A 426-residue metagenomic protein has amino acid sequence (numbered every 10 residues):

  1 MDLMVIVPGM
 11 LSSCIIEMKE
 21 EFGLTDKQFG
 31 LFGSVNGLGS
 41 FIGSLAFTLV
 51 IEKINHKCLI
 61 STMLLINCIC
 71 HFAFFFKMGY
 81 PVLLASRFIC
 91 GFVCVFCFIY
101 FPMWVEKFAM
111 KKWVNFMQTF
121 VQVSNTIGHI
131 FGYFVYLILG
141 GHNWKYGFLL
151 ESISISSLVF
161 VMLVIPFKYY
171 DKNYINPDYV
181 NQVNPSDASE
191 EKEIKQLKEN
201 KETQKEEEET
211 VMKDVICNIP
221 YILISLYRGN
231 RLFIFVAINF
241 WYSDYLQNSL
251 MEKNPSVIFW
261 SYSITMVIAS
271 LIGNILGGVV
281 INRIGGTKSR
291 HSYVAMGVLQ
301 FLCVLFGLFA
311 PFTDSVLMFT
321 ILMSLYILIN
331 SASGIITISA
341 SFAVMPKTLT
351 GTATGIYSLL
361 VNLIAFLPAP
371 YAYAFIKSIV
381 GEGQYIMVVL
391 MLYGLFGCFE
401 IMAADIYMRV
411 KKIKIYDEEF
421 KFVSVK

Functional and structural regions predicted by a protein language model:
M1-L24, I238-S243: Extracytoplasmic
G9, N36-L45, V95, H129-I130 (+2 more regions): Residue-level signature of mid-helix packing/kink "hotspots" within the transmembrane helices of 12-pass Major
L11-S12, N218-I275, G334, I338 (+1 more regions): Extracytoplasmic gate region of multi-pass secondary transporters
I42-Y80: Conserved MFS/SLC helix-loop-helix module at the cytosolic interface between two early adjacent transmembrane helices
G43-N55, N274-S289, K377: Helix-to-loop junctions at the C-terminal end of transmembrane segments in multipass secondary transporters
S86-N125: Cytoplasmic helix-loop-helix junction between adjacent transmembrane helices in 12-TM secondary transporters
F120-D171: Helix-loop-helix hairpin linking two adjacent transmembrane segments in secondary transporters
S289-T337: C-terminal transmembrane helical hairpin of 12-TM major facilitator-type secondary transporters
